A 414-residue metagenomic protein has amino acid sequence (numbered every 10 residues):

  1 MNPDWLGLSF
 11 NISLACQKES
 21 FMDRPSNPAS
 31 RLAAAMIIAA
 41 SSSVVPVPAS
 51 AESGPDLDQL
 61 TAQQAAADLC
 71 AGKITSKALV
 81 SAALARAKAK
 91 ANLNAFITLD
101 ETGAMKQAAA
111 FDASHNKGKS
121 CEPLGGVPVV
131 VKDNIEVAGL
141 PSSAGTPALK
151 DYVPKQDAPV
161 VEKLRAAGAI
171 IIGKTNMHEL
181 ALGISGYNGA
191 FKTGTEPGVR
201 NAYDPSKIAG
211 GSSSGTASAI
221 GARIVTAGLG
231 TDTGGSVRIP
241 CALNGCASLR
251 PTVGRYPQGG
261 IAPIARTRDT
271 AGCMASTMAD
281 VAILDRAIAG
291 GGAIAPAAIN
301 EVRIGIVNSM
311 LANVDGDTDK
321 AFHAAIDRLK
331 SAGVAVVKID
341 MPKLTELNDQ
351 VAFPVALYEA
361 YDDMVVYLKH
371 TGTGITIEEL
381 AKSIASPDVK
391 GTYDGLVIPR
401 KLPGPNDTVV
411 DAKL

Functional and structural regions predicted by a protein language model:
L6, F10-Q107, A324-D327, S331-G333 (+1 more regions): An N-terminal boundary/leader segment
Q64-A71, N92-T98, P147-K150, D269-A271 (+2 more regions): Second-shell loop/turn segments in exported
C70-A71, L84-N92, A109-N116, R165-A166 (+5 more regions): Sec-exported extracytoplasmic/periplasmic mature domains
F111-P128, D280, A295-G305: Immediate post-signal peptide segment of exported/extracytoplasmic ligand-binding proteins
L124-A144, E301, Y358-L414: Short helix-loop capping/hinge segments that flank enzyme active sites or metal/cofactor-binding pockets
L124-A271, V307-S309: Short glycine/serine-rich loop/turn segments
I135-P141, T270, A287-T373: Gly/Ser-rich, acidic/histidine-flanked active-site/gating loops
T252-P296: A short core secondary-structure module
